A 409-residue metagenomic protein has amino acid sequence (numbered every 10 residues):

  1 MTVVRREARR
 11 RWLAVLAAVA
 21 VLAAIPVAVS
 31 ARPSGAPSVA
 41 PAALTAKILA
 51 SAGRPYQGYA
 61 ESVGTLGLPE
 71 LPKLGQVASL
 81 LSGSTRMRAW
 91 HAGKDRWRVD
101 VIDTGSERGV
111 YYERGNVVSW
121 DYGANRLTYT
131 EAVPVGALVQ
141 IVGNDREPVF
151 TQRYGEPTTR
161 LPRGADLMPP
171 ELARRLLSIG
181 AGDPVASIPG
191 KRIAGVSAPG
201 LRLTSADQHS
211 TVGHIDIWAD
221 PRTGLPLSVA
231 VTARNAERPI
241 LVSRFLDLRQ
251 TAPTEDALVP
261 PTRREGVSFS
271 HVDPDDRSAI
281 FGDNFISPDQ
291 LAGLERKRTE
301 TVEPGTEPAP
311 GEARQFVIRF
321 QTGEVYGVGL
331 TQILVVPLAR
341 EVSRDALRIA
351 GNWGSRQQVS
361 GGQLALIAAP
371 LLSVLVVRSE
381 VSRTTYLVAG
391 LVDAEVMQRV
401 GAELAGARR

Functional and structural regions predicted by a protein language model:
M1-A18: N-terminal export and membrane-targeting signals
R5, A23-L49, R409: C-terminal region of N-terminal signal peptides and the immediate post-cleavage residues of exported proteins
A50-P72, D95-V99, P170, G200: A short, Trp-centered hydrophobic/proline-enriched beta-strand micro-motif
A60-G64, G93, V101-G105, R114-N116 (+5 more regions): A mature extracytoplasmic/lumenal domain signature
L68-P69, L74-T85, V272-T384, L391-A402: Short, solvent-exposed recognition patches
R86-L167, R238-V242, L375-V377: An acidic-aromatic
D100, S119, G180-G182, A186-V267: Gly/Pro-enriched, hydrophobic low-complexity segments that function as extracytoplasmic propeptides/linkers
L225, N235-D256, S382-R409: Surface-exposed amphipathic alpha-helical segments
